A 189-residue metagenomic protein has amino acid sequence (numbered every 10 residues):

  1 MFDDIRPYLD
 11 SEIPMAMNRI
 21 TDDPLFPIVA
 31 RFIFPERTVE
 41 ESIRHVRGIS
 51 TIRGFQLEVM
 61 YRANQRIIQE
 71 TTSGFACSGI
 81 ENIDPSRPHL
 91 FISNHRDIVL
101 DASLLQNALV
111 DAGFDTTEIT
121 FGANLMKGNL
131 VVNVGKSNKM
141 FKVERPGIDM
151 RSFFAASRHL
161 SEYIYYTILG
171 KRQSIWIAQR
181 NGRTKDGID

Functional and structural regions predicted by a protein language model:
M1-H89, H95-Q106, V110, T116 (+2 more regions): Membrane-anchoring hydrophobic helices of lipid-metabolizing enzymes
E70-D189: Soluble catalytic domains of membrane acyltransferases
